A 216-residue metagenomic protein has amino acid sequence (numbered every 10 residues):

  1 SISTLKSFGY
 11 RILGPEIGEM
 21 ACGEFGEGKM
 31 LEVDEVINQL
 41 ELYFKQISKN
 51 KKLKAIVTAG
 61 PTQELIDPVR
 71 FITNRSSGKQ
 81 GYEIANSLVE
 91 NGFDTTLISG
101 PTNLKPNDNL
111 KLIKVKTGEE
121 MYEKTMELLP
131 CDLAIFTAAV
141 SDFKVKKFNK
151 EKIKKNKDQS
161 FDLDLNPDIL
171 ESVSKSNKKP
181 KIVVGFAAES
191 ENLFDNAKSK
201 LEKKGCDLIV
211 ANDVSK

Functional and structural regions predicted by a protein language model:
S1-F44: Internal gly/pro-rich beta-alpha loop/helix module that stabilizes soluble enzyme cofactors or their anionic handles
S3-S7, K51-T117: Glycine-rich phosphate/diphosphate-binding loop of Rossmann-like nucleotide-binding domains
Y10, F93, K178-K181: A short helix->loop->beta-strand "cap" motif at the edges of active sites that frequently abuts
E19, A59-Q63, P101-N103, A138-F143 (+2 more regions): Glycine-rich beta-alpha junction loops
G26, R70-R75, I153-Q159: Short glycine-enriched, charge-decorated loop/helix-capping segments at active-site entrances that position
S48-K52, K178-K179: Short, flexible coil/linker segments at domain boundaries that flank nucleotide/cofactor-interacting
V115-A187, E191-V214: Glycine-rich phosphate-binding loop
